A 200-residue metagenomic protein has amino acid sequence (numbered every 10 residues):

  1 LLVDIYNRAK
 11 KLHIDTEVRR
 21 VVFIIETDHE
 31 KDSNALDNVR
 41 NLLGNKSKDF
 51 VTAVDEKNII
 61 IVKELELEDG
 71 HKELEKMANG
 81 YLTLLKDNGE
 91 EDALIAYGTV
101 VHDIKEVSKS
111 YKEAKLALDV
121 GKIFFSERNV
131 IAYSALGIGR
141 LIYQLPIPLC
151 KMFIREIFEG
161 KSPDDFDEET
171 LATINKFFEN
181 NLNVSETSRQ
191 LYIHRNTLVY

Functional and structural regions predicted by a protein language model:
L2-Y200: Cytosolic nucleotide-utilizing catalytic cores of signal-transduction proteins
